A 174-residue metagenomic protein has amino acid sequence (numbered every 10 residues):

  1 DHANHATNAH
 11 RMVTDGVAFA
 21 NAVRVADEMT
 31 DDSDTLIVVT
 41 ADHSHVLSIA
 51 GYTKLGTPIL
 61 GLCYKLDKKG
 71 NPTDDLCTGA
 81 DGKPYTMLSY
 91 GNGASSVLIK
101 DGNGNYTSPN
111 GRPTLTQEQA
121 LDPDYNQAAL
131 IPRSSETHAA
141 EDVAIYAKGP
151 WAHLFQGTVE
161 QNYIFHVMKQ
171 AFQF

Functional and structural regions predicted by a protein language model:
D1-F174: A post-motif C-terminal structural segment
